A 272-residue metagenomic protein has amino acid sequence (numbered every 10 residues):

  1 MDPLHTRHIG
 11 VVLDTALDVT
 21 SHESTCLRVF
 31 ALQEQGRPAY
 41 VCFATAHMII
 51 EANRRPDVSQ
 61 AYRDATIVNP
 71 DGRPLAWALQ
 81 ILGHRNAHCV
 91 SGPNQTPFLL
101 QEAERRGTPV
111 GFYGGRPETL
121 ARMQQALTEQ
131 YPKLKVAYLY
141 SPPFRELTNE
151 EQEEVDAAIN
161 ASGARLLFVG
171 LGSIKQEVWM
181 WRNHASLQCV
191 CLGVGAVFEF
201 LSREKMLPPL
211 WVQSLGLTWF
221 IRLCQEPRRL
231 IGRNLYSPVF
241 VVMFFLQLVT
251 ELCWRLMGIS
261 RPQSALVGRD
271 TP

Functional and structural regions predicted by a protein language model:
M1-N94: N-terminal nucleotide/polyanion-binding subdomain common to many enzyme families
P38, T108, L187-C189: A short helix->loop->beta-strand "cap" motif at the edges of active sites that frequently abuts
T45-I49, L171-Q176, V197: Short glycine-rich anion-binding loops that position phosphate/pyrophosphate groups of nucleotides and phosphorylated
P74-L79, P208, V212-L266: A transmembrane-helix-recognition feature enriched in membrane-embedded lipid enzymes and envelope glyco-/phospholipid
L75-W77, K175, V197-S202: Short gly/pro/ser/thr-enriched loop/turn and capping motifs at secondary-structure boundaries
L79-S162: Conserved beta-alpha
S141-L147, C189-E226: Short, flexible loop segments at boundaries between secondary-structure elements
I159-S173, M180: Proline-aspartate-enriched helix->loop->beta-strand connector
